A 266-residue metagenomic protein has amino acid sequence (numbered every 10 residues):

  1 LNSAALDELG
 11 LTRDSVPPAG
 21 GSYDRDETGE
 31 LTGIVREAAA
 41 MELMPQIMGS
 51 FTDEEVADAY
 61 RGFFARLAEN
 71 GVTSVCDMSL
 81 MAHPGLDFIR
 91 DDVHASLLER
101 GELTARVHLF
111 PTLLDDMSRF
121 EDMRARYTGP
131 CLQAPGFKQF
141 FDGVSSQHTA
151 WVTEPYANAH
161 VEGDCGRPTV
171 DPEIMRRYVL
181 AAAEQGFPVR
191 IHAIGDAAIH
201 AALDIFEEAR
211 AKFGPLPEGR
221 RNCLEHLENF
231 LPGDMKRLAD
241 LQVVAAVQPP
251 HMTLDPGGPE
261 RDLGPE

Functional and structural regions predicted by a protein language model:
L1-E121, Q139, V144-A198, P215-L216 (+2 more regions): Divalent metal-binding segments
M81-G85, G195-H200, N229-P232, M252-D255: Active-site environment of divalent metal-dependent phosphoester hydrolases
T112-S118, E225-D234: Short, conserved secondary-structure transition motifs
Y127-T128: Accessory "access/gating" subregions that flank catalytic or transport cores
C131-T149, Q242-M252: Non-cysteine beta-strand/loop elements that form the S-adenosyl-L-methionine
D204-L216: Polar interaction faces of repeat-based domains
N229-E266: Active-site-adjacent C-terminal substructures of enzyme catalytic domains
